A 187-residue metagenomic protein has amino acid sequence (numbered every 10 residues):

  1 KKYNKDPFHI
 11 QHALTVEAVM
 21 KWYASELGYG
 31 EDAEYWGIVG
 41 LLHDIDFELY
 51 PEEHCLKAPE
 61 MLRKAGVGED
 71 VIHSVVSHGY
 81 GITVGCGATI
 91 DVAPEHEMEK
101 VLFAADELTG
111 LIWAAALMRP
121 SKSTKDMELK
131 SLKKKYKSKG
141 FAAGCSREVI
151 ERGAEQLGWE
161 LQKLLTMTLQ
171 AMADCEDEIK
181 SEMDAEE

Functional and structural regions predicted by a protein language model:
K1-P7, A18, A24, Y80 (+4 more regions): Metal-centered catalytic cores of metalloenzymes
K1-Y50: Acidic/His-rich, divalent-metal-binding segments that scaffold phosphate/diphosphate chemistry
K2-D6, E95, G158: Active-site oxyanion-binding pockets that recognize sulfate/phosphate
H9-A13, E17, P51, C55 (+2 more regions): Generic structural signal for well-ordered, non-membrane alpha-helical segments in soluble metabolic enzymes
Y29-F141: Divalent metal-dependent catalytic cores for phosphoryl transfer on phosphate-bearing substrates
T124, L129-D184: C-terminal binding/interaction regions
